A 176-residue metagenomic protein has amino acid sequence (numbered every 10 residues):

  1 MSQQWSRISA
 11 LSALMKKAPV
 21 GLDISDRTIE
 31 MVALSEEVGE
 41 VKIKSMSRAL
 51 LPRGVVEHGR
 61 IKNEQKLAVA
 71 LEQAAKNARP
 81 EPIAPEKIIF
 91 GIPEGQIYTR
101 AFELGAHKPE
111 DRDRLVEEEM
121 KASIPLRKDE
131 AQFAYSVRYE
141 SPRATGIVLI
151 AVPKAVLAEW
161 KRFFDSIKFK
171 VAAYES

Functional and structural regions predicted by a protein language model:
M1-S176: Hydrophobic/aromatic-enriched cytosolic interaction surfaces used to assemble or bind macromolecules
